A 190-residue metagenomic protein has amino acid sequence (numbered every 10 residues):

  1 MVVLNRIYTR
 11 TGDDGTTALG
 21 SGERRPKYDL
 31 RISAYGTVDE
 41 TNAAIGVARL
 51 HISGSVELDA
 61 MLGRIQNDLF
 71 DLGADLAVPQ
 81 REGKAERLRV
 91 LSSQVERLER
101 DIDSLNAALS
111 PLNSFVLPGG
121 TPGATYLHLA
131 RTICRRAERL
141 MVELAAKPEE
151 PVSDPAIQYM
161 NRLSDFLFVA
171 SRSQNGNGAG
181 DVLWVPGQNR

Functional and structural regions predicted by a protein language model:
M1-R190: Phosphate/pyrophosphate-binding loop motifs in nucleotide- or prenyl diphosphate-using proteins
